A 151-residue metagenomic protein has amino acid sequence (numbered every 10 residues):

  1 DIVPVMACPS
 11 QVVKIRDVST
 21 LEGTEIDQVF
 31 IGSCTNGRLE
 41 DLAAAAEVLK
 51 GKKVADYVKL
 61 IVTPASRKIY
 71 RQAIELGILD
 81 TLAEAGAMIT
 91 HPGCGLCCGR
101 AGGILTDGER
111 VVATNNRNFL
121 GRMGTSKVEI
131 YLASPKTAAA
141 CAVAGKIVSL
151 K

Functional and structural regions predicted by a protein language model:
D1-K151: Fe-S-dependent hydro-lyases/dehydratases of central metabolism
